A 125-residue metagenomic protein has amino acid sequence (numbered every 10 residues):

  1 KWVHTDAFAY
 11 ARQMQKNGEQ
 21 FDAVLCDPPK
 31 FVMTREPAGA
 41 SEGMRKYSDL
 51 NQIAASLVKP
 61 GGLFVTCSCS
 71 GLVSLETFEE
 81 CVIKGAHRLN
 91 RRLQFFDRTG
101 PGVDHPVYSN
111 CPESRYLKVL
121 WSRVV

Functional and structural regions predicted by a protein language model:
K1, N17-F21, V58-P60, R88-L93: Secondary-structure transition/capping motifs at alpha-helix termini and the adjoining loop/turn into the next element
K1-L25: S-adenosyl-L-methionine
H4, F21-I53, K59: Mobile active-site "lid"/loop adjacent to the S-adenosyl-L-methionine
F8, K30, S70: Active-site-proximal loop/turn and secondary-structure-junction residues that shape catalytic pockets, frequently
R12, M33-G39, V65-C67, P106-V107: Short beta-alpha connecting loops at secondary-structure transitions that line or flank enzyme active sites
Q15, N51-A55, I83: A structural alpha-helix within SAM-dependent methyltransferase catalytic domains
K16-G18, A38-E42, E79-V82, C111-P112: Short, glycine/charged-enriched secondary-structure capping and boundary segments
D49, L63-V125: C-terminal catalytic and target-recognition region of SAM-dependent MTase-like enzymes, primarily methyltransferases
